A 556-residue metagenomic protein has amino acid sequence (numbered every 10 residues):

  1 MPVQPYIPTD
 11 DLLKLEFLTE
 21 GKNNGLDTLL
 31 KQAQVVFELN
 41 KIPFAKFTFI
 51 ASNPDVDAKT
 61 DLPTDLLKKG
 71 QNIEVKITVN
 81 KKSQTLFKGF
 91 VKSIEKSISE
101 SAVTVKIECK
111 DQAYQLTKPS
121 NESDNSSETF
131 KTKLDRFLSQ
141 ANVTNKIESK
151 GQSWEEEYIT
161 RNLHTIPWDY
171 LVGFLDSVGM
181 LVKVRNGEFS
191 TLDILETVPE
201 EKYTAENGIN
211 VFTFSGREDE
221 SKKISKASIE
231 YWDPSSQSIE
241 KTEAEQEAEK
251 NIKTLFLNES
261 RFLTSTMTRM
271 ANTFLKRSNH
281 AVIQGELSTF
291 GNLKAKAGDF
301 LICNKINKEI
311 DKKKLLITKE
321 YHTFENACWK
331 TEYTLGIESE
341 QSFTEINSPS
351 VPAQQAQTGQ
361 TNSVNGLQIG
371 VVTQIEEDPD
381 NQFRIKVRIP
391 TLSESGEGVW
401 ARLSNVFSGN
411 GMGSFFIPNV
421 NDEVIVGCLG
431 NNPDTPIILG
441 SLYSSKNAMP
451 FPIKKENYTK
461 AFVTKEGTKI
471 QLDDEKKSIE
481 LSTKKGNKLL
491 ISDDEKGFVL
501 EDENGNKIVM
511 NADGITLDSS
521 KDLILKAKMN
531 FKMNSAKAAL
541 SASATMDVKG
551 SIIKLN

Functional and structural regions predicted by a protein language model:
M1-N556: Amphipathic alpha-helical and helix-coil boundary elements used as assembly and membrane-proximal scaffolds
